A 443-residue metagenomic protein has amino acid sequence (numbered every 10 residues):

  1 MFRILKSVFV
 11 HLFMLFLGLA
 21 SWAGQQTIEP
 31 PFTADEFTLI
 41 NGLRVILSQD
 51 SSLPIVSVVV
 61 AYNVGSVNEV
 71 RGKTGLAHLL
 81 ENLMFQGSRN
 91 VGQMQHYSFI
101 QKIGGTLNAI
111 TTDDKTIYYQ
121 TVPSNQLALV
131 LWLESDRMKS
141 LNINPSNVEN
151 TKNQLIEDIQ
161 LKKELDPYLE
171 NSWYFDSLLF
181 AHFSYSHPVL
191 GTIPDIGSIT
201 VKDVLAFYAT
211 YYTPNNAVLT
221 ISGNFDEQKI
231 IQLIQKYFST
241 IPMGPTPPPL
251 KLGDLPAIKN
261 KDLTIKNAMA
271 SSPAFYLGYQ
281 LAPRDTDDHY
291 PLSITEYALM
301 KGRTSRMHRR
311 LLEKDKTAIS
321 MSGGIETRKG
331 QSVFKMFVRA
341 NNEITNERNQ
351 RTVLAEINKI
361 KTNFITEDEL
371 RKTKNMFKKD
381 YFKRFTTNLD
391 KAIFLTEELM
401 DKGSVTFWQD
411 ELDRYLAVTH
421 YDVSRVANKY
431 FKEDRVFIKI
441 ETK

Functional and structural regions predicted by a protein language model:
V8-A20: Bacterial N-terminal signal peptides
Q26-D35, S177-A217, P249-D254, Y381 (+1 more regions): Histidine-acidic residue clusters that define the catalytic metal-binding segment of zinc metallopeptidase domains
G42, S51-I100, L277, D287-L299 (+1 more regions): Active/ligand-binding-proximal structured segments within catalytic/core domains that scaffold catalytic residues
G42, V60, H78-L80, I100 (+14 more regions): Buried hydrophobic packing residues in well-ordered domains
Y62, S88-R89, Q95-F207, K372-T387: Acidic/histidine-enriched segments that form metal/cofactor-coordinating and catalytic pocket/exosite environments
A181, V189, P214, V218-P283 (+1 more regions): An aromatic/glycine/proline-enriched structural segment found at the starts of mature extracellular/organellar domains
V218-I221, G253, Q280, G323 (+4 more regions): C-terminal regions of mature proteins
Y276-Q280, L299-A340: A structural supersecondary motif
